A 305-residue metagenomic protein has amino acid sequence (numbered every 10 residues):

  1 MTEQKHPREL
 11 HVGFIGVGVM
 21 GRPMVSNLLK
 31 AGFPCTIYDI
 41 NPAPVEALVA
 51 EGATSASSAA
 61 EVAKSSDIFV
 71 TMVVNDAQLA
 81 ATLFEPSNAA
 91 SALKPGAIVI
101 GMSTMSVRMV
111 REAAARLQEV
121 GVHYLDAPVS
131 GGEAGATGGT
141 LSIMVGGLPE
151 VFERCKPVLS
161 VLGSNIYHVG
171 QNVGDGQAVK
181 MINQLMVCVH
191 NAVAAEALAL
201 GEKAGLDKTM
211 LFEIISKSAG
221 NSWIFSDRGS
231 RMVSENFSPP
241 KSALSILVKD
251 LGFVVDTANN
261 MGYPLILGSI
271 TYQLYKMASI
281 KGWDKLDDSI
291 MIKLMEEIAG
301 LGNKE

Functional and structural regions predicted by a protein language model:
T2-M72, M102, E133: NAD(P)+-binding Rossmann beta1-loop-alpha1 motif at the extreme N-terminus of oxidoreductases
V12, T104-Q184, C188: Rossmann-fold dinucleotide-binding core
V19, P23, E61, I68-V70 (+10 more regions): Amphipathic alpha-helical hairpins
C35, S55, Y124-L125, I166 (+2 more regions): Hydrophobic beta-strand scaffold residues
A59-Y124: Rossmann-fold NAD(P) dinucleotide-binding segment
V173-A299: Helical "substrate-binding/catalytic lid" subdomain of Rossmann-like NAD(P)-dependent dehydrogenases/reductases
